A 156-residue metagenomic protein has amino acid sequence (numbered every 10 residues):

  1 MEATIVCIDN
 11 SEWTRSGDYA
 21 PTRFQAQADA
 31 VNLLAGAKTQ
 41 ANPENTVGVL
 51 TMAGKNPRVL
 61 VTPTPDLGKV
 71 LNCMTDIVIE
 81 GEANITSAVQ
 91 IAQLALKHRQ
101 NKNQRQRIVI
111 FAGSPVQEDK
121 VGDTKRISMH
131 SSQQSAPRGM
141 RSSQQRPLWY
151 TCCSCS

Functional and structural regions predicted by a protein language model:
M1-T64, A88-A92, R107-F111: Von Willebrand factor
I8, Q134-S135, R146, Y150 (+1 more regions): P/S/T/G-enriched low-complexity
S11-E12, A28-G36, L71, T75 (+5 more regions): Amphipathic alpha-helical interaction motifs in eukaryotic regulatory proteins
R15-G17, A35-Q40, G48, I79 (+4 more regions): Beta-strand elements of modular eukaryotic interaction domains
V47, K55-Q106, I110, V116-D119 (+1 more regions): Von Willebrand factor
A112-R146: Charged, surface-exposed interaction regions in soluble eukaryotic proteins
